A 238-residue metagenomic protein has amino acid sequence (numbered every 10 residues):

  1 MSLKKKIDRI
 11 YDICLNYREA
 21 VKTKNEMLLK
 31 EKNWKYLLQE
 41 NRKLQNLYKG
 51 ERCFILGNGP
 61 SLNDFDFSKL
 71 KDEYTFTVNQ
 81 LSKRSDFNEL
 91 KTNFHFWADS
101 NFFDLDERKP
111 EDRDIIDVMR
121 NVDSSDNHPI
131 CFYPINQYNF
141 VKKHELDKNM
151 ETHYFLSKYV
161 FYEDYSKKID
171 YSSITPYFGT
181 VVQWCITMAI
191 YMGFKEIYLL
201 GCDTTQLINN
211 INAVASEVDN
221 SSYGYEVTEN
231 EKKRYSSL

Functional and structural regions predicted by a protein language model:
S2-L238: Metal-ion/cofactor- or nucleotide/acyl-coenzyme-handling active-site neighborhoods
